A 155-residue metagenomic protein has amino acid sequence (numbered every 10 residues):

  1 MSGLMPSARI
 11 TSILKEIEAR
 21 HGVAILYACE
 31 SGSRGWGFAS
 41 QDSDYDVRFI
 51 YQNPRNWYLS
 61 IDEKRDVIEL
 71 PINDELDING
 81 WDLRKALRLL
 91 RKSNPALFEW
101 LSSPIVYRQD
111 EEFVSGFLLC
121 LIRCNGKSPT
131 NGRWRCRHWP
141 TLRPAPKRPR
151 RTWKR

Functional and structural regions predicted by a protein language model:
M1-C29: Helical scaffold of the NTase/Pol beta-like nucleotidyltransferase catalytic core
S2, S40, D74: Conserved aromatic-histidine-acidic binding/catalytic patches
S2-M5, R48, E111, R155: Catalytic cores of transferase enzymes with a strong primary signal for eukaryotic protein kinases
V23, R34-W36, N56-L59, N79-W81 (+1 more regions): Flexible, active-site-adjacent loop/turn segments at secondary-structure boundaries
C29, R48, L87: Residues in well-ordered beta-strands of folded domains
G32, W36-E69: Catalytic metal-binding acidic patch
E69-R155: Conserved NTP/Mg2+-binding pocket subregion across the NTase superfamily
